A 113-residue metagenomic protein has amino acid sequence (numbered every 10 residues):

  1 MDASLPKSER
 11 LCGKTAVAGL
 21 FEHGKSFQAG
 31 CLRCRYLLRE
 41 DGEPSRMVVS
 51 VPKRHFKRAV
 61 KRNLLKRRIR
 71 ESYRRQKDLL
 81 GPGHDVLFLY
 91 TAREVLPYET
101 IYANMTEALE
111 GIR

Functional and structural regions predicted by a protein language model:
M1-R113: Positively charged, solvent-exposed patches that mediate nucleic-acid binding
